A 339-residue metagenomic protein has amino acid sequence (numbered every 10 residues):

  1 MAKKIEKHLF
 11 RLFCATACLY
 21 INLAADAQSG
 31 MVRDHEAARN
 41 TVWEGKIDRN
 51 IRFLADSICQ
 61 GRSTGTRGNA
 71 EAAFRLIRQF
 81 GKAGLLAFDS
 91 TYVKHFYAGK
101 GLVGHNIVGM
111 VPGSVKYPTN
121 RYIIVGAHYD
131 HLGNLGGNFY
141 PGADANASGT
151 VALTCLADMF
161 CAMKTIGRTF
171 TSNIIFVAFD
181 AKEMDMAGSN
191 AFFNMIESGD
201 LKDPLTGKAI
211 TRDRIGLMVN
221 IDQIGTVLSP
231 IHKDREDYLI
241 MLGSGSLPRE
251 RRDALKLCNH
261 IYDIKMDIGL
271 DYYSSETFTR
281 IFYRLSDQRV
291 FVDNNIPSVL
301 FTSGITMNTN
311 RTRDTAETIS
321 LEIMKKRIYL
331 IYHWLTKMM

Functional and structural regions predicted by a protein language model:
M1-G30: Bacterial Sec-dependent N-terminal signal peptides
D26-E71, L76-R78, K82-L86: N-terminal hydrophobic or amphipathic helices/low-complexity stretches enriched in small/hydrophobic/Pro/Gly
V32-T41, I58-R67, K94-A98, G136-N146 (+5 more regions): Second-shell loop/turn segments in exported
D34, R78, T302-M339: His/Asp/Glu-rich mid-to-C-terminal helical/loop segments that flank catalytic regions of hydrolases
L54, F80, Y97-G136: Acidic/His- and Gly-rich active-site-bordering loop/insert found across diverse amide/peptide-bond hydrolases
G61-P112, G269: A non-catalytic alpha/beta surface segment that caps or lines the substrate-entry region of metallo-dependent hydrolase
G109, V125, D130-M186, I331: Alpha-helical metal-binding/catalytic segments enriched in His/Glu/Asp
F179-S286, S298: Metal-dependent peptidase/peptidase-like ectodomains
